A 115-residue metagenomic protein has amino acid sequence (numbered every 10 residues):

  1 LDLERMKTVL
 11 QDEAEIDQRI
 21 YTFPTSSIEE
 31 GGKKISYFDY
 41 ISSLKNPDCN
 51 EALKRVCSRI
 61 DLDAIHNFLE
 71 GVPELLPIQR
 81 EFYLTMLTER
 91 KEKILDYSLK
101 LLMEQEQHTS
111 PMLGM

Functional and structural regions predicted by a protein language model:
L1-M115: C-terminal catalytic region of ATP-dependent kinase domains
